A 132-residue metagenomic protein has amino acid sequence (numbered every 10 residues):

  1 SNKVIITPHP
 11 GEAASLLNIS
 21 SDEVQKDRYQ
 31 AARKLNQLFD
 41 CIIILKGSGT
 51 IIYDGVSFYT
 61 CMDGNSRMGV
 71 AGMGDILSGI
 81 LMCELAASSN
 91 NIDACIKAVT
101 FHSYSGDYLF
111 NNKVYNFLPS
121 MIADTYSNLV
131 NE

Functional and structural regions predicted by a protein language model:
S1-M62: Glycine-rich phosphate/dinucleotide-binding loop and adjoining beta-alpha-beta core of small-molecule
G11-E12, G49-T50, S66-R67, V99-Y104: Acidic, glycine-rich active-site loops and adjacent beta-strand->loop/helix elements that engage anionic groups
S15, V70-F101: Short, small-residue alpha-helix embedded
D22-D27, S89-I96, V114-Y115: Short, charged, surface-exposed loops that flank catalytic or proteolytic processing sites
Q30, S78-G79, D124: Feature representing long, continuous alpha-helical segments
T60-G72: Short pre-catalytic strand/loop immediately N-terminal to key active-site residues, enriched for Gly-Thr
Y104-E132: Charged C-terminal helix
